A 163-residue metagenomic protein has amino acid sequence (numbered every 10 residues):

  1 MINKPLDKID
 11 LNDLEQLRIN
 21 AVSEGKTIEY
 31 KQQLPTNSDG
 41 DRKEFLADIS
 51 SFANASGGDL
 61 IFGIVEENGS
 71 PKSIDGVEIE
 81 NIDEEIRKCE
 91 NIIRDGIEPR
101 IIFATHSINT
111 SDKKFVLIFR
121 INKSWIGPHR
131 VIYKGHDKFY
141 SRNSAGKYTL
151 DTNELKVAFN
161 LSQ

Functional and structural regions predicted by a protein language model:
M1-Q163: Conserved N-terminal catalytic/coupling substructures associated with nucleotide/phosphate chemistry
